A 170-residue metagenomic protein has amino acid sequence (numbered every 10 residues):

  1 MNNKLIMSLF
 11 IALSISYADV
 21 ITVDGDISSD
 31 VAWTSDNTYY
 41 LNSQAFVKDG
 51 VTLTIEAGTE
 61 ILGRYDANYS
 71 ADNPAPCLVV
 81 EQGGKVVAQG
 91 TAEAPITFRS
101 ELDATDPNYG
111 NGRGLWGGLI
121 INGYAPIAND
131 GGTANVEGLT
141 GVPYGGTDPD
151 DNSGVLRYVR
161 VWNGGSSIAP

Functional and structural regions predicted by a protein language model:
M1-N2, A18: Intrinsic-disorder/low-complexity regions
N2-L9: Sec-dependent signal peptide recognition, specifically the positively charged N-region followed immediately by
F10-A18: Hydrophobic h-region of N-terminal signal peptides that target proteins for export in Gram-negative bacteria
D19-P170: Beta-strand/loop edge motif enriched in small/polar residues
